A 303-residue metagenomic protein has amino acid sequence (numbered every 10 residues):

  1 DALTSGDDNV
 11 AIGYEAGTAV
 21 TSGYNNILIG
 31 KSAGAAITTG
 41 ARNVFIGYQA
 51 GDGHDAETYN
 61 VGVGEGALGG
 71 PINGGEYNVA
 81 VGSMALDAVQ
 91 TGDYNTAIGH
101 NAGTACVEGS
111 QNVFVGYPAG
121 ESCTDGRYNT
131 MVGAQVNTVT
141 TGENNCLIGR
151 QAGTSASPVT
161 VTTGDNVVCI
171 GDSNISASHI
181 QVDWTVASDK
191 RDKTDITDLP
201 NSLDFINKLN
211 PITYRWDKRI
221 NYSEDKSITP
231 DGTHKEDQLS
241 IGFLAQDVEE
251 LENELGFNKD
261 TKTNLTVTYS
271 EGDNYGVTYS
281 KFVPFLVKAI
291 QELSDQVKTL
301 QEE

Functional and structural regions predicted by a protein language model:
D1-D189: Glycine- and small/polar-enriched repetitive beta-structure motifs of secreted/surface proteins
S188-E303: Intramolecular chaperone/auto-protease modules of tailspike-like proteins
